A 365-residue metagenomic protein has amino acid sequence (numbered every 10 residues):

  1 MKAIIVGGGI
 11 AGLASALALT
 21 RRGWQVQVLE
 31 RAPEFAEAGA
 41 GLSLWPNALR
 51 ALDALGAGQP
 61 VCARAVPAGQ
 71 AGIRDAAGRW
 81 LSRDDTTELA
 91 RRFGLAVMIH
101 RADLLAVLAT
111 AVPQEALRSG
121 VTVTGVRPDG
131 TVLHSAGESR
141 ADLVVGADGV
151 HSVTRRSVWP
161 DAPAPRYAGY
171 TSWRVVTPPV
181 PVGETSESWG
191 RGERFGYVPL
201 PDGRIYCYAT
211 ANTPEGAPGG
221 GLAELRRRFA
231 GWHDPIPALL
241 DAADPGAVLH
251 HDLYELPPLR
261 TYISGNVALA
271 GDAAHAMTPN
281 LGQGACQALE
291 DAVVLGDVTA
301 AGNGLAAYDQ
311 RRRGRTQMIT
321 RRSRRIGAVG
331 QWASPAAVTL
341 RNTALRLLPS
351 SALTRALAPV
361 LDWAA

Functional and structural regions predicted by a protein language model:
M1-I4: Extreme N-terminal starter segment of soluble prokaryotic enzymes
G8-P33, V145-G146, W173, P245-S334: Conserved mid-domain beta->alpha element of the FAD-binding
T20, W45-W159, P163-V176, P214-R226 (+1 more regions): Conserved N-terminal helical subregion
W24, A57, D234: Short phosphate-binding/catalytic loops that engage adenosine nucleotides
A32-E34, G41, A65: Residues in the short beta-alpha loop(s) of Rossmann-like NAD(P)-binding domains
S82-L105, G137-S139, P178-L249: Conserved FAD/dinucleotide-binding core of flavoprotein oxidoreductases
S152, S172-R174, E193-G196, A274-H275: Histidine-centered metal-chelating micro-motifs
R346-A365: C-terminal auxiliary extensions adjacent to catalytic cores
